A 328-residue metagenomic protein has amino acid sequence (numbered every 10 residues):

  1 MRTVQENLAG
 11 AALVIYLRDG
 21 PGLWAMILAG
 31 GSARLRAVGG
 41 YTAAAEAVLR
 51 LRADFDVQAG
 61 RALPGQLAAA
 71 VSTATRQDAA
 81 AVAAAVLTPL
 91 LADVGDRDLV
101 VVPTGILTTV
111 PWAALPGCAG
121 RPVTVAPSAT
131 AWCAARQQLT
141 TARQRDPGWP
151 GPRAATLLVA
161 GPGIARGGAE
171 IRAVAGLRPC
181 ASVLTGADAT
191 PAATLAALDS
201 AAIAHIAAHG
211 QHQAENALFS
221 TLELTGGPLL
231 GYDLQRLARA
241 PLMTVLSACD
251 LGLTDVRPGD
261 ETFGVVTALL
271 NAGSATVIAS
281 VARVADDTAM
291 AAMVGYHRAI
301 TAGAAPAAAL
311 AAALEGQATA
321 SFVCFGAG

Functional and structural regions predicted by a protein language model:
R2-G328: Catalytic cores of enzymes
